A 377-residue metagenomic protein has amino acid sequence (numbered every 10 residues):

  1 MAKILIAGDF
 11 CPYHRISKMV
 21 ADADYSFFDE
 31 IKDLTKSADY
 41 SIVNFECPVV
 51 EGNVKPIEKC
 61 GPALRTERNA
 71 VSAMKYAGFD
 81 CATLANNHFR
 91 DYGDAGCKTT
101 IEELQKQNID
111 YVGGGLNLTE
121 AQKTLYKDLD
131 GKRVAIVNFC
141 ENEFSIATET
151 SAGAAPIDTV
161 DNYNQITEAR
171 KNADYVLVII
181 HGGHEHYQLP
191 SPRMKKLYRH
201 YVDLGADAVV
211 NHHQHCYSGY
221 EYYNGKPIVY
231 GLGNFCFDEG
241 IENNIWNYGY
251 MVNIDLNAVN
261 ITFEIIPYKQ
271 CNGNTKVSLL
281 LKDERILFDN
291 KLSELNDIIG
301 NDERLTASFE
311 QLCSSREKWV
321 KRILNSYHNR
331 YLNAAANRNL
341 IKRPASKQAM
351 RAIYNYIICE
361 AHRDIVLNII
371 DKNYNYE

Functional and structural regions predicted by a protein language model:
M1-A85, G93: N-terminal catalytic scaffold of extracellular/periplasmic and nuclease hydrolases that process anionic headgroups
D9, V43, L84, H88 (+5 more regions): Divalent metal-coordination and catalytic microenvironments
Y13-R15, V49-G52, N87-I101, L118-K123 (+4 more regions): Active-site environment of divalent metal-dependent phosphoester hydrolases
R15-D29, L64, D128-V176, K196 (+1 more regions): Binuclear metal-dependent hydrolase catalytic cores centered on His/Asp/Glu-rich metal-binding motifs
A38-V50, I166-L189: Short acidic, glycine-rich surface-loop motifs adjacent to enzyme active sites
N53-K75, Y175-D207: Active-site-proximal segments of metal-dependent phosphoesterases and phosphodiesterases across multiple
G78-C81, P192-M251: Conserved beta-sheet core of the metallophosphoesterase superfamily
M251-E377: A short C-terminal boundary segment appended to hydrolase-like catalytic domains
